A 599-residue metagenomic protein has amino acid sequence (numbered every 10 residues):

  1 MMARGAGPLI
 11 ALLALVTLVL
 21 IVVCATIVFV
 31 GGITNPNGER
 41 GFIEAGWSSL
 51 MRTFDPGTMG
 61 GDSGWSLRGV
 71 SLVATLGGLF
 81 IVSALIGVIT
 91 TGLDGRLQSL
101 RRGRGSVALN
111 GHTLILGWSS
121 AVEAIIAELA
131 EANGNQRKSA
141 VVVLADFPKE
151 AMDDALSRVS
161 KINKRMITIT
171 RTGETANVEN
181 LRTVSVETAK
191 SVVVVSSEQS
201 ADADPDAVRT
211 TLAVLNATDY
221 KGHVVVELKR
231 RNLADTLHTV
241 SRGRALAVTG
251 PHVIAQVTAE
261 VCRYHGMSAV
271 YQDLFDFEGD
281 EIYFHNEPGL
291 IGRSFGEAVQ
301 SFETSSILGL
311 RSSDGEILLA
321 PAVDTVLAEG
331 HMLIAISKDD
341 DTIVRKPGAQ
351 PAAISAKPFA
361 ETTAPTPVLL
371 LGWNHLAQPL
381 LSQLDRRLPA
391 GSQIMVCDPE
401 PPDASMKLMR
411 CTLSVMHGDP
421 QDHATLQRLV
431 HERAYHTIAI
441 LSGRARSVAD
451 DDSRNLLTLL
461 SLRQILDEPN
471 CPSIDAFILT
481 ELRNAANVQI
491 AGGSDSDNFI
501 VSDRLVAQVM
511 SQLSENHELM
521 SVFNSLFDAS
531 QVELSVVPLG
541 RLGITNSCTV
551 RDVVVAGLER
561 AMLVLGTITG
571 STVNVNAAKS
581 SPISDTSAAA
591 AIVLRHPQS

Functional and structural regions predicted by a protein language model:
M1-S599: Cytosolic regulatory regions of ion transport systems
